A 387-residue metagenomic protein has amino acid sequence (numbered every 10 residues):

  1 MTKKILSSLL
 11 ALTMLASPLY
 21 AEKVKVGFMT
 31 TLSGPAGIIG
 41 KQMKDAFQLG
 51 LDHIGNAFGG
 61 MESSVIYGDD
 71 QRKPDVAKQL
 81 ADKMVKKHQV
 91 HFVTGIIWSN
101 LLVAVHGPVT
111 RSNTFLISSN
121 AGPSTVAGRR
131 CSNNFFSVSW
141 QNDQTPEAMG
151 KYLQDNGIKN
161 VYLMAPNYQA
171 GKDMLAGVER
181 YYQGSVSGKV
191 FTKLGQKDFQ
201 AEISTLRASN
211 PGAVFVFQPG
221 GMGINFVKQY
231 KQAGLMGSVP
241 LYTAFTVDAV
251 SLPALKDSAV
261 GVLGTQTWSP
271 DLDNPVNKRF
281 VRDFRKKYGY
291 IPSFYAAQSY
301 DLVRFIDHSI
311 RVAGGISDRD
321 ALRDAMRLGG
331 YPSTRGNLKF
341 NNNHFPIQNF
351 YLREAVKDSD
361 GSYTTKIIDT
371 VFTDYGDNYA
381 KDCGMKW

Functional and structural regions predicted by a protein language model:
S8-A16: Bacterial N-terminal signal peptides
S17-A21: Sec/Tat signal peptide C-region and signal peptidase I cleavage site
K23, I38-M43, H53, A57-V126 (+3 more regions): Beta-alpha junction/loop-to-helix N-cap segments that form part of ligand/metal-binding clefts
G27-Q48, G68-D75, I97-W98, M164-K172 (+2 more regions): Extracytoplasmic "Venus flytrap"
D70, I117, S124-V126, L194-G195 (+2 more regions): Venus flytrap/periplasmic-binding-protein-like
Q79, S124-A127, N133-A233, W268-R279: Extracellular/periplasmic Venus flytrap/periplasmic-binding protein
M84, H88-I97, I117-S119, N160-A165 (+4 more regions): Periplasmic-binding protein-like
K286-A296, D307-I367, V371-D374, N378: Segments of small-molecule ligand-sensing domains
